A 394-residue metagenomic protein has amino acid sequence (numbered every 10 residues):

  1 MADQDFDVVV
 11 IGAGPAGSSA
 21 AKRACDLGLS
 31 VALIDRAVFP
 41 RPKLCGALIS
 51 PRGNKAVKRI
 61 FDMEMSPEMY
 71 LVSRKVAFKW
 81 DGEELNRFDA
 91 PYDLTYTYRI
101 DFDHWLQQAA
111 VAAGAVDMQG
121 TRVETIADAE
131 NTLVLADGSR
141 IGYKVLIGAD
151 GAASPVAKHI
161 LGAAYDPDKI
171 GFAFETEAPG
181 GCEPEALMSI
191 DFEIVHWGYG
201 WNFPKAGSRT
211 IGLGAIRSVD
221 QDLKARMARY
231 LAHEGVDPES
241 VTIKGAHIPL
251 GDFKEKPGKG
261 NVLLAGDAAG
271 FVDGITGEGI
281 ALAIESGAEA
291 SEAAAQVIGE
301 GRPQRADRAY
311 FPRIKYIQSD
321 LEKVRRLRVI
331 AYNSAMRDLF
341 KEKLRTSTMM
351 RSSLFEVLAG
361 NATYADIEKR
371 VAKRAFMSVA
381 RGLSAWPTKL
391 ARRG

Functional and structural regions predicted by a protein language model:
A2-G14: Beta1/beta-strand and adjacent pyrophosphate-binding region of the FAD-binding site in flavoprotein oxidoreductases
G17: N-terminal Rossmann-fold NAD(P) dinucleotide-binding loop
C25-L44: Glycine-rich FAD pyrophosphate-binding loop
L44-A47, D93-Y96, Y199, A269-A281: Glycine-rich phosphate/pyrophosphate-binding beta-alpha loops
S50-W105: A conserved beta-strand/loop capping segment in the N-terminal third of enzymes that catalyze redox or closely related
A109-P238, G270: Predominantly flavin-linked oxidoreductase catalytic cores and closely associated redox partners
T125, R140, S218-G299, A309: FAD/FMN-dependent oxidoreductases across multiple families
A295-G394: C-terminal helical "tail/cap" subdomain of flavin- and related membrane-associated enzymes
